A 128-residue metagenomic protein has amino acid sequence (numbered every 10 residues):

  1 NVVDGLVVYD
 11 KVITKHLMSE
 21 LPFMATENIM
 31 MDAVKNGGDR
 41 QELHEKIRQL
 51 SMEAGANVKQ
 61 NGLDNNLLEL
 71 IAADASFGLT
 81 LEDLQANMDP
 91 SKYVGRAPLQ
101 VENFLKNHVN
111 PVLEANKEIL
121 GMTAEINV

Functional and structural regions predicted by a protein language model:
N1-V128: Catalytic-core signal marking the mid-to-C-terminal active-site face
